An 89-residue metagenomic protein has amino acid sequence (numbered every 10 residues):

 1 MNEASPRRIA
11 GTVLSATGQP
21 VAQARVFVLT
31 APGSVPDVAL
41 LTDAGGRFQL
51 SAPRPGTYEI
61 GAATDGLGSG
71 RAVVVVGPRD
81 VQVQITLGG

Functional and structural regions predicted by a protein language model:
M1-T17, G33, T86-G89: Beta-strand-rich domain onsets/edges
E3, A44, R54-P55: Surface-exposed loops/turns
G11, T42-L50, I85: Glycine-centered loop-to-beta-strand initiation motif
G18-A22: A short beta-turn/strand-edge loop motif at beta-sheet boundaries
A24-V28, I60: Hydrophobic beta-strand segments
A31-R47: Short, acidic Ser/Thr/Gly-rich low-complexity loop/linker segments typical of extracellular and cell-surface proteins
R54-G66: A short, solvent-exposed beta-strand micro-motif common in secreted/extracellular proteins
D65-Q84, G88-G89: Structured interaction patches on ligand/partner-binding surfaces of diverse proteins
